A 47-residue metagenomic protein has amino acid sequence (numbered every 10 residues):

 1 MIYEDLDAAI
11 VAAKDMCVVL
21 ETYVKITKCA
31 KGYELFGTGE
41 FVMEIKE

Functional and structural regions predicted by a protein language model:
I2-Y23: A short, charged, amphipathic alpha-helix used as a generic interaction element across diverse proteins
V18-E47: Short N-terminal "domain-start" leader segments that mark the transition from disordered tails or signal peptides into
